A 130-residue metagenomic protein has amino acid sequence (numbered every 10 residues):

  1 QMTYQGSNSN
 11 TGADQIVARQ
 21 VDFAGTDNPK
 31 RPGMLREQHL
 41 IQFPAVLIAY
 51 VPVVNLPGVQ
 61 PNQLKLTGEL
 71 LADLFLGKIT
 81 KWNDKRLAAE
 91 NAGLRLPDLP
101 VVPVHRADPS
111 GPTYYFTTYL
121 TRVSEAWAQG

Functional and structural regions predicted by a protein language model:
Q1-G130: Flexible loop/hinge segments at secondary-structure junctions
